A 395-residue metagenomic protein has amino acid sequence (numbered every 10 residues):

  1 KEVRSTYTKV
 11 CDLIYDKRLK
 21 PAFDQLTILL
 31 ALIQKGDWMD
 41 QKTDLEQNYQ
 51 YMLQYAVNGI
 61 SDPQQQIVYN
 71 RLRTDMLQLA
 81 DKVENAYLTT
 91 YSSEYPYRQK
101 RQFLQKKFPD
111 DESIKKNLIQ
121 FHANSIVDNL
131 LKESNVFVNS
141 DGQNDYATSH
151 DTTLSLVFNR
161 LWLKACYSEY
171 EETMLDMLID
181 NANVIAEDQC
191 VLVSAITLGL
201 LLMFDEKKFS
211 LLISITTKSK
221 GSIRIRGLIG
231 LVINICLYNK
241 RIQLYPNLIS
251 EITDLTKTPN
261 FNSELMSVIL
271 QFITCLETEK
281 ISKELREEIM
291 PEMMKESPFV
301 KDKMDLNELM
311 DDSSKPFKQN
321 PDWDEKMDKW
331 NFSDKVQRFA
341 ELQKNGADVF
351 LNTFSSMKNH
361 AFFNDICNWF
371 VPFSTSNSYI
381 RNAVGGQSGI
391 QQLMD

Functional and structural regions predicted by a protein language model:
K1-F23: Short terminal alpha-helical segments
R18-L19, Q34-M39, V57-Q65: Charged, low-complexity interaction regions
P21-L26, Q41, Y245: Solenoid-repeat scaffolds in large eukaryotic assemblies
L29-Y51, K218-S222: Short, charge-rich amphipathic alpha-helical segments embedded in non-transmembrane helical bundles/solenoids
Y51-N117, H122-F137, T148-A165, I179 (+1 more regions): N-terminal, non-catalytic alpha-helical interaction modules of very large eukaryotic scaffold proteins
D145: Active-site cores of enzymes that catalyze phosphoryl transfer or operate on phosphate-rich substrates
Y170-E171: Extracytoplasmic catalytic/substrate-binding loops of multi-pass membrane glycan-assembly enzymes
